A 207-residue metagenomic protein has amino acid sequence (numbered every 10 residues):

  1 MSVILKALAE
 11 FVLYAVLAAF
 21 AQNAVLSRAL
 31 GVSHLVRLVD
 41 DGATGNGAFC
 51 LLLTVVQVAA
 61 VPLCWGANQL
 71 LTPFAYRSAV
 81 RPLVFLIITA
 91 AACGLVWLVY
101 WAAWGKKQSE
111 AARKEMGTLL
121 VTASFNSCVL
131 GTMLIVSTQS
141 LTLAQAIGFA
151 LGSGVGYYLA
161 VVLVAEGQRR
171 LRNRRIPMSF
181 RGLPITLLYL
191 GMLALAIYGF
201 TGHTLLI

Functional and structural regions predicted by a protein language model:
S2, K6, L195-I207: Juxtamembrane boundary at the C-terminal end of a transmembrane helix
E10-L26, R77-A91, I147-A160: Structural signature of hydrophobic alpha-helical transmembrane segments
L13-L17, A21, L86-W97, C128-T132 (+2 more regions): Hydrophobic core segments of alpha-helical transmembrane domains in multi-pass membrane transport and ion-translocation
Y14-V55: Juxtamembrane transmembrane-helix termini in multi-pass membrane transport proteins
A29-R37, V99-W101, G117-T122, S127-S140: Generic transmembrane alpha-helix signature in multi-pass membrane proteins, especially transporters/channels
L52-P62, G117-L134, G182-A194: Small-residue-rich segments of transmembrane alpha-helices in multi-pass membrane proteins, especially helix faces
G66-G117: Ordered, amphipathic secondary-structure segments that act as subunit-interaction surfaces in large macromolecular
G167-L188: Interfacial loop-to-transmembrane junctions
